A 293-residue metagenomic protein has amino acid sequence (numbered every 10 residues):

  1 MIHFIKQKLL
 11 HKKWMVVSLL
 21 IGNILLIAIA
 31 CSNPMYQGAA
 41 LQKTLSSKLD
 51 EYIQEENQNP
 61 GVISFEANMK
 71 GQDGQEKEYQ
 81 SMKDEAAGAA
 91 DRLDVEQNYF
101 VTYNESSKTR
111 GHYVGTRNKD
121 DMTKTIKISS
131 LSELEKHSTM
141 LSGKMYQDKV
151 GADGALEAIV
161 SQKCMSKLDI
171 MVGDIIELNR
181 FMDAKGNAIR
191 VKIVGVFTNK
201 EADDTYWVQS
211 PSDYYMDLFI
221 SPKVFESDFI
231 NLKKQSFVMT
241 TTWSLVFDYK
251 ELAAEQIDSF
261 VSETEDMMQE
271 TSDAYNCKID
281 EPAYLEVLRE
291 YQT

Functional and structural regions predicted by a protein language model:
I2-T293: Membrane transport/envelope proteins' first extracytoplasmic loop
